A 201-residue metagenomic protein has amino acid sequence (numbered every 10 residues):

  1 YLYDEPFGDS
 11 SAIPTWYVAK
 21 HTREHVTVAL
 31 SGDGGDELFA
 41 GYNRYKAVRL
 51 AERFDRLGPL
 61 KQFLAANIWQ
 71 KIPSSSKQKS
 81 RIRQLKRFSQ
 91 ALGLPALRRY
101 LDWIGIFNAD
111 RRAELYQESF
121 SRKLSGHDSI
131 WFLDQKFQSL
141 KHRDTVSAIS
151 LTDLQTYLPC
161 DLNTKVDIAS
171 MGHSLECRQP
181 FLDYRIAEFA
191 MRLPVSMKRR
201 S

Functional and structural regions predicted by a protein language model:
Y1-H127, I168-S201: ATP-dependent adenylate-handling active sites, centered on carboxylate activation for C-N bond formation
G8, L140-D153: Structural motif
A29, V146-A148, L154, C160 (+1 more regions): Generic alpha-helical structural signal
I72, K136, D144-T145: Intrinsically disordered, low-complexity boundary segments flanking structured domains
G126-Q138: A short, charged helix-loop
S129, H142-R143, P159-D161: Short, flexible segments with low predicted structural confidence
L154-I168, A190: Short Ser/Thr-interspersed hydrophobic loop/turn segments at strand-loop and sheet-helix junctions that line or gate
